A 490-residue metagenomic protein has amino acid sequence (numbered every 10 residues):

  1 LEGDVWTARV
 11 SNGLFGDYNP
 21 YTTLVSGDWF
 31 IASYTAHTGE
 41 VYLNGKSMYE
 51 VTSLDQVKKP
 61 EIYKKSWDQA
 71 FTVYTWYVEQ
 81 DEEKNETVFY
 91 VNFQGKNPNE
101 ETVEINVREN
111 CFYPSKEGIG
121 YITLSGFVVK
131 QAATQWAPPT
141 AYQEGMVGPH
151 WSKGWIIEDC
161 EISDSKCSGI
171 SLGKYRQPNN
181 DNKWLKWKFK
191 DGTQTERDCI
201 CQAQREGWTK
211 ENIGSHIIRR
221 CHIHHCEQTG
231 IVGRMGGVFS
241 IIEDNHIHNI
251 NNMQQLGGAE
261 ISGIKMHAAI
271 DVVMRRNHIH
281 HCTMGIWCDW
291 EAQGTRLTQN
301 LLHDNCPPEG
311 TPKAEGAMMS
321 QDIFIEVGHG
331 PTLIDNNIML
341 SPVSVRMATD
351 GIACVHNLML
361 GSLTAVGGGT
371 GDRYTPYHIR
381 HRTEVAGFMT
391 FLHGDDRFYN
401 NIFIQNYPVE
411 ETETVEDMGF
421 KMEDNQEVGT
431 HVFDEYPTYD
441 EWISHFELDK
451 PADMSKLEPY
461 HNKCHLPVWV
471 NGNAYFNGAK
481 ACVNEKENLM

Functional and structural regions predicted by a protein language model:
L1-R9, Y74-W76, W155, H267 (+3 more regions): Tryptophan-centered motif/residue detector
L1-W151, E161-S163, S171, P178-G207 (+4 more regions): Extracellular polysaccharide-degrading/modifying enzymes targeting complex plant/algal/animal polysaccharides
I105-N106, G258, A317: Short glycine-enriched loop/turn motifs at secondary-structure junctions
G120-Q131, K153-C167, N179-C199, K210-Q228 (+9 more regions): Right-handed parallel beta-helix
T134-P138, S168-Y175, D181-W184, G230-R234 (+6 more regions): Short, solvent-exposed loop/turn and secondary-structure capping segments
Q143, E227, E260, M319: Beta-rich catalytic cores
R176-N179, K188-F189, E260, R373-Y374: Flexible, surface-exposed loop regions and adjacent strand-edge segments of Gram-negative outer-membrane beta-barrel
E291, Q299, P308-M490: Extracellular beta-rich repeat passengers
